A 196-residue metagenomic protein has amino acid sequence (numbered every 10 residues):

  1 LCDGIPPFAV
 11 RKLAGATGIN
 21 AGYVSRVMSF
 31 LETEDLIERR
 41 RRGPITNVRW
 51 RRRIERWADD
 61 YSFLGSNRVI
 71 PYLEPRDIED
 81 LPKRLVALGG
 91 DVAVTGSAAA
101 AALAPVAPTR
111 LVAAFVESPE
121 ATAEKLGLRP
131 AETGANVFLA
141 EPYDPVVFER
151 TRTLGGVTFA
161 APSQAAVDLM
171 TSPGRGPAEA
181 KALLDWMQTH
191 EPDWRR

Functional and structural regions predicted by a protein language model:
L1-R56: Loop-centered beta-sheet repeat module
L13, L31, V112-A114, L139-A140 (+1 more regions): Generic structural hydrophobic/aromatic packing signal, biased to beta-strands
R41-G43, D59-D60, W194-R195: Short alpha-helix boundary/capping motifs
N47-I54, I78, S163, G176-A180: Alpha-helix initiation and N-capping motif
I54-N67: A compositional/biophysical signature of low hydrophobicity enriched in polar/charged and small residues
R56-D59, L81-P82, K125-G127, R150-T151: Short, well-ordered secondary-structure micro-motifs
L64-P145: Short gly/ser-rich loop at a beta-strand->alpha-helix junction or flexible surface loop bordering the NTP-binding
A121-R196: Hydrophobic alpha-helical interaction segments
